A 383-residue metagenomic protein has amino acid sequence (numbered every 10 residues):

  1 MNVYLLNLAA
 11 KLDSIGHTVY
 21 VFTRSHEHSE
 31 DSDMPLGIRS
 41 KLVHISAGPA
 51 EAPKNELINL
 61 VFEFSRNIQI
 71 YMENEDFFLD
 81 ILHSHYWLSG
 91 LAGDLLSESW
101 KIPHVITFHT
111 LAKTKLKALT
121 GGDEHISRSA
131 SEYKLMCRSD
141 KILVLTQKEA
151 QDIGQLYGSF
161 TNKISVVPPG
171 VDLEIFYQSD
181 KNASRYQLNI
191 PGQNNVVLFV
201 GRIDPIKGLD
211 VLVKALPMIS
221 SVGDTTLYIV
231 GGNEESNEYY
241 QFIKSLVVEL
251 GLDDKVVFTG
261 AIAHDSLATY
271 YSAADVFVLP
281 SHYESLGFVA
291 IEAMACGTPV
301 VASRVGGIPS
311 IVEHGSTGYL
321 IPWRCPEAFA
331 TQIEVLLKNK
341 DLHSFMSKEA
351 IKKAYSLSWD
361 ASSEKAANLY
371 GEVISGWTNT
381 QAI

Functional and structural regions predicted by a protein language model:
M1-H44, A382: N-terminal subdomain of nucleotide-sugar transferases
K148, G170: Carbohydrate-associated surface elements
Y177-I190, I243: A short helix/loop element that forms part of the nucleotide-sugar donor recognition site in Leloir-type
P191-N195, L209, V213-V257: A conserved nucleotide-sugar
A261-I262, T269-A274: Short alpha-helical donor nucleotide-sugar binding micro-motif in glycosyltransferases
H282: Aromatic "clamp/platform" in nucleotide-sugar-dependent glycosyltransferases that forms part of the donor/acceptor
P299-A302, V312: Short hydrophobic beta-strand element within catalytic cores of glycosyltransferases and related nucleotide-activated
H314-G315, Y319-P326, V335-K340: Conserved acidic donor-binding segment of nucleotide-sugar-dependent glycosyltransferases
